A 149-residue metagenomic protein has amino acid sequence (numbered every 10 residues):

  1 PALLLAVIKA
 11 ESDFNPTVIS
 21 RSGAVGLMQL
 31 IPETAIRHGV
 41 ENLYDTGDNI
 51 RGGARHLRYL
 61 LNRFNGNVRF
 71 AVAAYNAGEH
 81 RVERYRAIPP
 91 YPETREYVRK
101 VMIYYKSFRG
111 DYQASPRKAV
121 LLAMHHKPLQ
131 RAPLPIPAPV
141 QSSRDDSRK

Functional and structural regions predicted by a protein language model:
P1-P137: Catalytic glycan-binding domains that act on GlcNAc-containing polysaccharides
P135-K149: Long, low-complexity, intrinsically disordered segments
